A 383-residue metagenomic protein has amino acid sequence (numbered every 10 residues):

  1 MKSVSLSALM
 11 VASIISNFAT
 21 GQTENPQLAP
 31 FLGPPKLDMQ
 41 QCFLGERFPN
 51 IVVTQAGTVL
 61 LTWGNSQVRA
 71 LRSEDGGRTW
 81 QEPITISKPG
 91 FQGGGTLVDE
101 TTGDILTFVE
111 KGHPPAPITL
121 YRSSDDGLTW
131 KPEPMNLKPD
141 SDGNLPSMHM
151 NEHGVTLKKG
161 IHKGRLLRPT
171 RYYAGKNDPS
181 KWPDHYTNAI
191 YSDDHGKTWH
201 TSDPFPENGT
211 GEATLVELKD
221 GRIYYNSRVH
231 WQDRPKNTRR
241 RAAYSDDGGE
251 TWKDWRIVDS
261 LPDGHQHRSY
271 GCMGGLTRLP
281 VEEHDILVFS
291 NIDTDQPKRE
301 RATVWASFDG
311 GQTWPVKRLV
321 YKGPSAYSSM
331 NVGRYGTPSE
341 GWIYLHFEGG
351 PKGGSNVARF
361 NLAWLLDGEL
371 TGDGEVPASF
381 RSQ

Functional and structural regions predicted by a protein language model:
M1-V4: Positively charged n-region of N-terminal signal peptides that target proteins for export
S7-N17: Bacterial N-terminal signal peptides
Q22-Q383: Asp-box/BNR beta-propeller blade signature and adjacent active/binding-site loops in extracellular glycan-interacting
